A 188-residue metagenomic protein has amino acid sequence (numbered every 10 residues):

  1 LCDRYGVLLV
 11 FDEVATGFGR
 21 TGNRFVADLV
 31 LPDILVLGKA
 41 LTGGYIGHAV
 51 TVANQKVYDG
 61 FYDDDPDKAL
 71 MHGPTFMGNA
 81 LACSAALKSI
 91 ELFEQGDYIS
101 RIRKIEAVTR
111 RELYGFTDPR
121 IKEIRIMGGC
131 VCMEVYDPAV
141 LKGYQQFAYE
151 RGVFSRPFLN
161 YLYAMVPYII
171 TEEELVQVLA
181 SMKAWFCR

Functional and structural regions predicted by a protein language model:
L1-R188: Conserved N-terminal phosphate-binding loop of PLP-dependent enzymes in the Aspartate aminotransferase
